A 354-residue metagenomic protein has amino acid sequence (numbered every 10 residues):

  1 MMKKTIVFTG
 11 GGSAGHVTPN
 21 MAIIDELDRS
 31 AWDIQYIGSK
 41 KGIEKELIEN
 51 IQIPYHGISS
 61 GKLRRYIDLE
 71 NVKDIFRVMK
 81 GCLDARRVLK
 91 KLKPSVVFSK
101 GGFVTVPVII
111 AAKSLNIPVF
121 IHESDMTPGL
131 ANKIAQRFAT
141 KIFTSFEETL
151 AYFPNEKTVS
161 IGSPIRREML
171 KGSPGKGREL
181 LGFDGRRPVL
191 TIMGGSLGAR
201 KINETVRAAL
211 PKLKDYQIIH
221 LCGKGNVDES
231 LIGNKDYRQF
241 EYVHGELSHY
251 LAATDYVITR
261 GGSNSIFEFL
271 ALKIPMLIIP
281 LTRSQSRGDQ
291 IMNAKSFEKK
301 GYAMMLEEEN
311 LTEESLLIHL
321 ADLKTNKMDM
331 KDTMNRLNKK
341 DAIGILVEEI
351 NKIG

Functional and structural regions predicted by a protein language model:
K3-G11, R29-R77, I161, E307-E309: Conserved nucleotide-sugar phosphate-binding/catalytic loop shared by glycosyltransferases and other
D33, P54, K113-G175: Active-site-proximal region of nucleotide-activated glycan assembly enzymes, centered on histidine/acidic-rich loops
G42, E46-I51, P174-E179, F183-V257 (+2 more regions): Donor-nucleotide binding loops and adjacent catalytic segments primarily of GT-B fold Leloir glycosyltransferases
I67-V96: An amphipathic, basic-hydrophobic alpha-helix
P94-V96, F240, A252-F267, I274-P275: Acidic donor-binding loop of glycosyltransferase active sites
T282-H319: Change "using UDP/GDP/dTDP sugars" to "using nucleotide sugars
D322, K339-G354: C-terminal alpha-helical cap of glycosyltransferases
N326-K340: A short, well-ordered alpha-helix in the C-terminal region of glycosyltransferases
